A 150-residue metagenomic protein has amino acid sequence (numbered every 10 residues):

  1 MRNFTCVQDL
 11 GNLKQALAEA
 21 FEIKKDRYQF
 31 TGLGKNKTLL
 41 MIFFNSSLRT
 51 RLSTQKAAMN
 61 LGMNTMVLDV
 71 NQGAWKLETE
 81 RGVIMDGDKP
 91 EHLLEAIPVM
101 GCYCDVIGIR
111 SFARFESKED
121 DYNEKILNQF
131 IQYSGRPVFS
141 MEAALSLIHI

Functional and structural regions predicted by a protein language model:
M1-A16, G108-S146: Helix-enriched interaction subdomains in cytosolic or periplasmic regions, typified by TIR/SEFIR signaling/NADase cores
M1-L48, L52, K56: Positively charged, low-complexity intrinsically disordered leader regions
D26, L93-V99, E124-Q129: Short, charged beta->alpha transition segments
T31-K35, V99-G101, I131-Y133: Solvent-exposed alpha-helices and their adjacent loops that cap or buttress functional pockets in soluble metabolic
T38, N64, P137-F139: Proline-centered loop/turn at the N-terminus of a beta-strand
S47-L94, V99: Active-site cofactor/substrate anionic-group-binding motifs, chiefly glycine- and Lys/Arg-rich phosphate-binding loops
E95-A113: A glycine-rich helix N-cap at a beta->alpha junction
I148-I150: Conserved small/polar residues in nucleotide/adenosyl-binding loops
